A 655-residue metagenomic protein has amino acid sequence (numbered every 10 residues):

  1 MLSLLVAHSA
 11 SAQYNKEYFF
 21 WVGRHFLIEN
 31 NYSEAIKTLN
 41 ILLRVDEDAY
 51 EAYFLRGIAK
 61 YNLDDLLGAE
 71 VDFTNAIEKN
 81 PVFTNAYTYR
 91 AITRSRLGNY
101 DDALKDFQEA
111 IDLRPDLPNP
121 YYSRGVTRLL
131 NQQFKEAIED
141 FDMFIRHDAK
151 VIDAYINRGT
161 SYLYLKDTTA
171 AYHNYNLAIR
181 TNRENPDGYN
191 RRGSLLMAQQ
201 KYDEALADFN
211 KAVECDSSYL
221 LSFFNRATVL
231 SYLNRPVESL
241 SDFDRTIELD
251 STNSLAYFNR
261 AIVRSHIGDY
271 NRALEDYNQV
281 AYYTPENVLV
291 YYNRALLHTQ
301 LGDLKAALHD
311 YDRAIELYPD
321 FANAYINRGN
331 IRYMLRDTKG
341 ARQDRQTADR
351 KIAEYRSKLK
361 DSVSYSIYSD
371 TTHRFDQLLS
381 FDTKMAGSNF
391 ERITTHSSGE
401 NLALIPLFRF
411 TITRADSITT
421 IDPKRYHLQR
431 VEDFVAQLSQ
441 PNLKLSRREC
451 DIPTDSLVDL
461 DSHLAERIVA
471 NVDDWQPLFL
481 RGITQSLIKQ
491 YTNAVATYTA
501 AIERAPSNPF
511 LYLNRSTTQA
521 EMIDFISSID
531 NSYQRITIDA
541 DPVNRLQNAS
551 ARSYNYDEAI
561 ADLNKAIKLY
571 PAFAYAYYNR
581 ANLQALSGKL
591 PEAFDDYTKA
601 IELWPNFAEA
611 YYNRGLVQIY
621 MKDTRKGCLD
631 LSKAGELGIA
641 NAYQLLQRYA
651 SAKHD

Functional and structural regions predicted by a protein language model:
N15, A49, F83, L117 (+12 more regions): Residue-level recognition of tetratricopeptide repeat
I28-E29, N62, R96, L130 (+12 more regions): Register position in tetratricopeptide repeats
L55, Y89, S123, N157 (+10 more regions): Canonical tetratricopeptide repeat
Q300, A322-P477, I526-N555, S651-D655: Eukaryotic alpha-helical solenoid repeat scaffolds
